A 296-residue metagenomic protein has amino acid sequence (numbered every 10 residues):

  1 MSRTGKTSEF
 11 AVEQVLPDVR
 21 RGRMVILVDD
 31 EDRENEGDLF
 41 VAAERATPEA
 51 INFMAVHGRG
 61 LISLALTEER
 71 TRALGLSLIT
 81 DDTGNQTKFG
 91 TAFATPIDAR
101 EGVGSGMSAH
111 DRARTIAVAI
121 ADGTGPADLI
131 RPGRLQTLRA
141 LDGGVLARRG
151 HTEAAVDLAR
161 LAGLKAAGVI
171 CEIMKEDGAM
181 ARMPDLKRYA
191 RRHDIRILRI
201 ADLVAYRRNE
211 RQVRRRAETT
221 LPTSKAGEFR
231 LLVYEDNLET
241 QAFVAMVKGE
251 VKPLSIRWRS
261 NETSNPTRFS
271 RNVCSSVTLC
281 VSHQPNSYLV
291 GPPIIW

Functional and structural regions predicted by a protein language model:
M1-I295: Catalytic domains of riboflavin
